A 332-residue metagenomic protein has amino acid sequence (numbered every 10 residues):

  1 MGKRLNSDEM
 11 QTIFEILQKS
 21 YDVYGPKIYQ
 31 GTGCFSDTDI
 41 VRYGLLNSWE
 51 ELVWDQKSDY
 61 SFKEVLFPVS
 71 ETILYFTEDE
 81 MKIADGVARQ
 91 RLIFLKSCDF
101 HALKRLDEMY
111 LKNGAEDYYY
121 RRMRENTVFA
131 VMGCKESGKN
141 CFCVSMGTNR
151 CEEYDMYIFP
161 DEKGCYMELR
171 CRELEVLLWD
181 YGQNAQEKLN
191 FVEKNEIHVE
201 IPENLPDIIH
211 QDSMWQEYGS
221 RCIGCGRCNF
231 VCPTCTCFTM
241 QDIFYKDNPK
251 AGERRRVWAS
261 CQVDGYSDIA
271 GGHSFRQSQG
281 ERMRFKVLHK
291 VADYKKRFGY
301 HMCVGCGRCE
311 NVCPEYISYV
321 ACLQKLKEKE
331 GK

Functional and structural regions predicted by a protein language model:
M1-P206, W215: Iron-sulfur-associated redox domains of electron-transfer enzymes in respiratory and anaerobic energy metabolism
E9-I13, C228, V257, S318: General structural feature for long, well-ordered alpha-helical segments within catalytic domains of soluble enzymes
D22, C228, C309: Residue-level detector of anion-binding/catalytic polar loops
K27-I28, T234-T236: Short, well-ordered beta-to-alpha junction loops that form the rim of enzyme active sites and present histidine/acidic
I201-S220, F238-K332: Ferredoxin-type iron-sulfur electron-transfer modules in oxidoreductases and energy-metabolism complexes
C222-P233: Oxyanion-binding "anion nests"
